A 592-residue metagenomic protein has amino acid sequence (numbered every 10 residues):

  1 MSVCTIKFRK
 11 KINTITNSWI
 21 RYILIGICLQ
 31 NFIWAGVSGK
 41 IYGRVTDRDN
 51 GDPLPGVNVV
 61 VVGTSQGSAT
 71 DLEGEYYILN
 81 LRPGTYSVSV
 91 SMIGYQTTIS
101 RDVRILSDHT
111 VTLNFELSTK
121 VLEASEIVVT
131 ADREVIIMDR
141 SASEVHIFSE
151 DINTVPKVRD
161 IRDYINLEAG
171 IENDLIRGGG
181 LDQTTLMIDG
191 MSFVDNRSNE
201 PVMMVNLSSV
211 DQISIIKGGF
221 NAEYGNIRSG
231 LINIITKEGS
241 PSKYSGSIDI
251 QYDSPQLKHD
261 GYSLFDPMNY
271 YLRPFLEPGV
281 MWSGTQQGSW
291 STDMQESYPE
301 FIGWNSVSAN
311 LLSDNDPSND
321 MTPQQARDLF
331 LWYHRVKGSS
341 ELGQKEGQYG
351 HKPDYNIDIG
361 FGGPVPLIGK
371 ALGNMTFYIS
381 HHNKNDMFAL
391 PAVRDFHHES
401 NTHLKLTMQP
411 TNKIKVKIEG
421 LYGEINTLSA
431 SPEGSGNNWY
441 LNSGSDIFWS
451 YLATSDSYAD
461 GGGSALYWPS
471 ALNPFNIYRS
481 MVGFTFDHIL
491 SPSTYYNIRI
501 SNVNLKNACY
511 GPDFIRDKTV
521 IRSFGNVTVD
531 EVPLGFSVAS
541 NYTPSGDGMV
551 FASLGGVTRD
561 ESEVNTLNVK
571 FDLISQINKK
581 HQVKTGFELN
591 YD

Functional and structural regions predicted by a protein language model:
W34-A131: Periplasm-facing N-terminal accessory domains of Gram-negative outer-membrane beta-barrel systems
Y95-Q96, R101-L113, S125-A222, N226-E238 (+3 more regions): Periplasmic N-terminal accessory/gating domains of Gram-negative outer-membrane beta-barrel systems
A131, G246-S254, G261, I379-N383 (+3 more regions): Transmembrane beta-barrel strands of outer-membrane/channel proteins
E134, L181, M191-F193, D253-L257 (+7 more regions): Structural signature of outer-membrane beta-barrel domains
Q212-I215, G219, S242-P364, L390-V393: Short strand-turn segments of transmembrane beta-barrel domains in outer membranes, especially the first one or two
K217, T236, G363-V365, M408-P410 (+3 more regions): Residue-level signature of outer-membrane beta-barrel architecture
F301-D316, P323, H334-G436, Y440-N442 (+2 more regions): Transmembrane beta-barrel wall of Gram-negative outer-membrane proteins
I418-D592: Replace "related TpsB outer-membrane translocases also match" with "some related outer-membrane beta-barrels such as
